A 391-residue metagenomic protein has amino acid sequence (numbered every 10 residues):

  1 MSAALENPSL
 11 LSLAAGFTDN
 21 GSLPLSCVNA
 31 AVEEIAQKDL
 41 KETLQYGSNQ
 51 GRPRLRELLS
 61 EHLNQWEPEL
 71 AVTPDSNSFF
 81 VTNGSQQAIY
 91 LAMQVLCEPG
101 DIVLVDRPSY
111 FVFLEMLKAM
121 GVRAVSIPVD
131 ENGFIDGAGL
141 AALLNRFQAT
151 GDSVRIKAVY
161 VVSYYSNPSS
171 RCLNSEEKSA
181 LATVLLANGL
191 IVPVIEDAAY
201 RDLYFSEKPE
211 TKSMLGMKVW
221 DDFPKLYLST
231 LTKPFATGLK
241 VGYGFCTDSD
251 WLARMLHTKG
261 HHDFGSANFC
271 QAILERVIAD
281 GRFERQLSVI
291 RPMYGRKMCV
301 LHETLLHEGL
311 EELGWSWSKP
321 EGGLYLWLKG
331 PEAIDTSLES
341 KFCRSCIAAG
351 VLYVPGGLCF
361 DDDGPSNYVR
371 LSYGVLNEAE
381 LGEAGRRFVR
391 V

Functional and structural regions predicted by a protein language model:
M1-R54, E61, V192, A348-L352: N-terminal "arm"/small-domain region of PLP-dependent enzymes with the aminotransferase-like
G16-N20, Q86, S109-F111, Y164-N167 (+9 more regions): Short, solvent-exposed loop/turn segments at secondary-structure junctions
Q37, E42-I191, I195, R201-W220 (+7 more regions): Conserved core of the PLP fold type I
P74-S76, K319-L324, G364: Short Gly/Ser/Thr- and Asp/Glu-enriched loop/turn motifs at secondary-structure junctions
K218-P292: Conserved core segment of the aminotransferase class I/II
D221, A348-A349, D361-V391: PLP-dependent enzyme catalytic core of the Aspartate aminotransferase-like
E275, R291-H302, G314-G330: Conserved glycine-rich beta-strand-loop-beta hairpin in the small C-terminal domain of fold type I
A333-F342, E378-E383: Short, conserved charged micro-motifs
